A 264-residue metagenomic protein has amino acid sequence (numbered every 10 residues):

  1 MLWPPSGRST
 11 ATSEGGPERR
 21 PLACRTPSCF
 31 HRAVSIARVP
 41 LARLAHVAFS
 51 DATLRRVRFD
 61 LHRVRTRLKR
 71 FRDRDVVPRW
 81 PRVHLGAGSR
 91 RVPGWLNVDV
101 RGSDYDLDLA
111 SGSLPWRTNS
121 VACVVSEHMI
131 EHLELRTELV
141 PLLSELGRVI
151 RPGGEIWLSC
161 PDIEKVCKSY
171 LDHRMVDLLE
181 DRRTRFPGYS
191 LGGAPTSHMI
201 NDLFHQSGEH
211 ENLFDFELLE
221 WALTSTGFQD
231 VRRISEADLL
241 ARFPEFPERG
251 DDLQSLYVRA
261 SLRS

Functional and structural regions predicted by a protein language model:
W3-P78: Membrane-proximal basic amphipathic "stem/tether" segments
P27, R82, W95, T226-Q229: Aromatic-residue hotspot detector
L54-R90, S235-A241, R249-Q254: SAM-dependent nucleic-acid methyltransferase catalytic core
K69-V77, W95-V100, I163-L178: Short charge-dense sequence patches
D75, P115-W116, L223: Structural motif
W80-V166, E217, V258-S264: Conserved SAM-binding loop
E134-P141, E145, V149-R151, E155-R263: S-adenosyl-L-methionine-dependent methyltransferase catalytic module, highlighting the catalytic core
